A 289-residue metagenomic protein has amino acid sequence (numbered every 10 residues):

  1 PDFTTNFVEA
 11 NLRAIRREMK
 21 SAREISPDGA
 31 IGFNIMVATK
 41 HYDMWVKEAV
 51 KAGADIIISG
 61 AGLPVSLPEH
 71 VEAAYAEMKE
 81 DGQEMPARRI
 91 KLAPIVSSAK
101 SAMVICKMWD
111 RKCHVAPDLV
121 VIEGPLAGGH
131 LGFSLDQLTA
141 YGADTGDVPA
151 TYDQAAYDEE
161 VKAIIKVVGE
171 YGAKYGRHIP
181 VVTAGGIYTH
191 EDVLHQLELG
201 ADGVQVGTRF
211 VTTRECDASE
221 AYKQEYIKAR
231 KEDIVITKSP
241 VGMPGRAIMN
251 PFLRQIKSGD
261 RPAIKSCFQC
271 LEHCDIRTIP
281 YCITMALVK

Functional and structural regions predicted by a protein language model:
P1-K174: Active-site entrance/lid segments in N-terminal catalytic domains of soluble metabolic enzymes
I95, A184-G185: Short His-Asn-centered micro-motif
A127-V182, Y188-K289: Conserved active-site-proximal phosphate/metal-binding subdomains
